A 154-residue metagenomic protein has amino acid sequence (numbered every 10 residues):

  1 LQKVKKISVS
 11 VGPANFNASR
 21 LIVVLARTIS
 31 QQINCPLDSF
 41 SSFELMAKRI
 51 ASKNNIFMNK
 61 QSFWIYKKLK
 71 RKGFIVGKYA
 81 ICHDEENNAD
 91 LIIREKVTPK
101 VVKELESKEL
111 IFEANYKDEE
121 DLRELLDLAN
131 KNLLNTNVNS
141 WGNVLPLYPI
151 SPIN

Functional and structural regions predicted by a protein language model:
L1-V4, S107: A broad structural signal for short, well-ordered beta-strand segments within beta-sheet-rich domains
K3-K6, S62: Structural motif
K6-S42: DPxDG-like acidic metal-binding loop motif
D38-N154: Oxyanion-binding and handling regions
